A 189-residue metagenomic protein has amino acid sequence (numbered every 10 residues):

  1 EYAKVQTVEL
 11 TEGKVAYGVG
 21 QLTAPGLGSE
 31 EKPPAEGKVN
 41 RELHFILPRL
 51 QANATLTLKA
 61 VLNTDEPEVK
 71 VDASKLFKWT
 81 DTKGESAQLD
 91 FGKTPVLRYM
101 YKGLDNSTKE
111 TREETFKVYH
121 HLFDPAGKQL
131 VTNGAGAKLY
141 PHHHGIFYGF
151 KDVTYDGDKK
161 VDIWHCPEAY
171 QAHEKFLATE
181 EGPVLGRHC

Functional and structural regions predicted by a protein language model:
E1-L76, G84-A87, F91, Y99-C189: Alpha-mannosidase-like glycoside hydrolase catalytic domains involved in N-glycan trimming, generalizing to other
D81: Short, glycine/acidic-rich beta->alpha junctions
